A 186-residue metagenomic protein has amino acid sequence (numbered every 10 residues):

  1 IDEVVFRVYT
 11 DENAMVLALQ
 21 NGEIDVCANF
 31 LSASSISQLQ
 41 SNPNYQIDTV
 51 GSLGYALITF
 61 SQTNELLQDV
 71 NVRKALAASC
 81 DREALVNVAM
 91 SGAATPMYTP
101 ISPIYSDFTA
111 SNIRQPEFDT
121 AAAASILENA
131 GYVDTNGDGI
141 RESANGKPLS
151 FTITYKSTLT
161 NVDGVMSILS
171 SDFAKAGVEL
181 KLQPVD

Functional and structural regions predicted by a protein language model:
I1-V5, D11-A14, D119-S125: Gly/Pro-rich hinge or "lid" segments in bacterial periplasmic/extracellular proteins
D2, P43, G54-A56, L149 (+1 more regions): Envelope-exposed proteins and targeting segments
D2-R7, P148-S157, L180-Q183: Short, well-ordered beta-strand elements
V5-N64, N71, A75, E83 (+1 more regions): Extracellular/periplasmic solute-recognition and catalytic clefts
E23, G131, G177: Conserved functional loop/turn residues at catalytic and ligand-binding sites
N42, Q62, T95-P96, P100-P103 (+1 more regions): Residue-level signal for pocket-adjacent positions within structured domains
Q68-S171: Append "and occasionally in soluble cytosolic enzymes with long acidic Gly/Pro-rich linkers
S171-D186: Periplasmic binding protein-like
